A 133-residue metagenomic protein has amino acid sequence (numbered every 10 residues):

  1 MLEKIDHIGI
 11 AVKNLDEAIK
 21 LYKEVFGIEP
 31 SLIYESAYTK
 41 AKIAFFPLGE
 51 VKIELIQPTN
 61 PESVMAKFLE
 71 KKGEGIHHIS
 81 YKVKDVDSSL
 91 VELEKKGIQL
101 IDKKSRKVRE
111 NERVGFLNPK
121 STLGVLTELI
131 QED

Functional and structural regions predicted by a protein language model:
M1-I19, E74-V83, D133: N-terminal beta-strand motif that seeds the catalytic metal site of vicinal oxygen chelate
A18, F26-E29, K52-I53, P61-V64 (+1 more regions): Short loop/beta submotifs within extracellular cysteine-rich repeat domains
A18-K23, F46, L93: Conserved active-site tyrosine of GNAT-family acetyltransferases
G27-L48, K52, F116-N118: N-terminal strand-loop-strand beta-hairpin
S36-Y38, K71, R106-R109: A short beta-turn/loop motif at secondary-structure boundaries
A44-F45, Y81, L90-D133: Vicinal oxygen chelate
P47, L55-M65, G73: Conserved secondary-structure micro-motifs at functional edges
L69-K95: Short, solvent-exposed interaction modules
